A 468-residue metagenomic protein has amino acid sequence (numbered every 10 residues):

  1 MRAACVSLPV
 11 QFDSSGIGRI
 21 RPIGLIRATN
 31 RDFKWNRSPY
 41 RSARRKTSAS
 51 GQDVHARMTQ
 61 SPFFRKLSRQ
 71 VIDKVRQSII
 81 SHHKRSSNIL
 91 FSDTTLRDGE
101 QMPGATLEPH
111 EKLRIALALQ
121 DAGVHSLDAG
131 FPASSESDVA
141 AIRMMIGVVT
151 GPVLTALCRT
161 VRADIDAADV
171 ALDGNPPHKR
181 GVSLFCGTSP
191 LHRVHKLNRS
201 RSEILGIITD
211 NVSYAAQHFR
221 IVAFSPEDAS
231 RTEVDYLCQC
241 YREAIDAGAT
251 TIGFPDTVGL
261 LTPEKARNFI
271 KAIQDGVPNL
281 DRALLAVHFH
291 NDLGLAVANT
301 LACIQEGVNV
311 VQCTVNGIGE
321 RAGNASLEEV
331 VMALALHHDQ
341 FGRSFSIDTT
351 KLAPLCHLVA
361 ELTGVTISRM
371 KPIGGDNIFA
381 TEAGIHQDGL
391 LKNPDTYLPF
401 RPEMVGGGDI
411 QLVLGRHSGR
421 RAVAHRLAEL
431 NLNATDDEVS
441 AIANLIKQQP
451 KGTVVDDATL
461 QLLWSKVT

Functional and structural regions predicted by a protein language model:
M1-F12, A28: N-terminal chloroplast transit peptides
A49, T59-R162, Q411-L414, S418: N-terminal capping/small domains of soluble enzymes
S61-I89, D93-T95, M332, H338-T468: A mid-to-C-terminal "edge-of-domain" accessory segment
F91-T94, L127-A129, P152-C158, R180-L184 (+4 more regions): Hydrophobic faces of well-ordered beta-strands that scaffold small-molecule active sites in alpha/beta enzyme cores
R97, P132-S134, L157-V161, F185-S189 (+4 more regions): Active-site beta-loop-alpha junctions enriched in small/polar residues
L107-V124, G147, R162-L280, L301-E306: Alpha/beta enzyme core
L261, K265-L391: Catalytic alpha/beta core domains of metabolic enzymes, predominantly
